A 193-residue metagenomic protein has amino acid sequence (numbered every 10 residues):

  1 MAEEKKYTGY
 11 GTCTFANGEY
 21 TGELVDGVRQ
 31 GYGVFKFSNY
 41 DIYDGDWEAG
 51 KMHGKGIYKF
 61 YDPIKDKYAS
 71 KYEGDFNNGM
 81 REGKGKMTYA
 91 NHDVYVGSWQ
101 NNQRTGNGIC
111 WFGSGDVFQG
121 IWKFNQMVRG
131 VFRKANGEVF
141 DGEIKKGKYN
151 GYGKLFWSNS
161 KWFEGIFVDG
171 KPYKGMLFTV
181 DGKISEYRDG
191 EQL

Functional and structural regions predicted by a protein language model:
M1-L193: Glycine/tyrosine- and acidic-biased, solvent-exposed loop/turn segments at the edges of beta-strands
